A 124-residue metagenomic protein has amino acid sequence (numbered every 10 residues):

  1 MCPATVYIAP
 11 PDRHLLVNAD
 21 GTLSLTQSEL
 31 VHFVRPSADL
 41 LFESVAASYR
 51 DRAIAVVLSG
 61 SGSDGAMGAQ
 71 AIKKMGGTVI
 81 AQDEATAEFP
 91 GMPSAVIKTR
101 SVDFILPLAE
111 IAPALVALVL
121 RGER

Functional and structural regions predicted by a protein language model:
M1-R124: Conserved acid/base catalytic micro-environments in cytosolic active-site loops
